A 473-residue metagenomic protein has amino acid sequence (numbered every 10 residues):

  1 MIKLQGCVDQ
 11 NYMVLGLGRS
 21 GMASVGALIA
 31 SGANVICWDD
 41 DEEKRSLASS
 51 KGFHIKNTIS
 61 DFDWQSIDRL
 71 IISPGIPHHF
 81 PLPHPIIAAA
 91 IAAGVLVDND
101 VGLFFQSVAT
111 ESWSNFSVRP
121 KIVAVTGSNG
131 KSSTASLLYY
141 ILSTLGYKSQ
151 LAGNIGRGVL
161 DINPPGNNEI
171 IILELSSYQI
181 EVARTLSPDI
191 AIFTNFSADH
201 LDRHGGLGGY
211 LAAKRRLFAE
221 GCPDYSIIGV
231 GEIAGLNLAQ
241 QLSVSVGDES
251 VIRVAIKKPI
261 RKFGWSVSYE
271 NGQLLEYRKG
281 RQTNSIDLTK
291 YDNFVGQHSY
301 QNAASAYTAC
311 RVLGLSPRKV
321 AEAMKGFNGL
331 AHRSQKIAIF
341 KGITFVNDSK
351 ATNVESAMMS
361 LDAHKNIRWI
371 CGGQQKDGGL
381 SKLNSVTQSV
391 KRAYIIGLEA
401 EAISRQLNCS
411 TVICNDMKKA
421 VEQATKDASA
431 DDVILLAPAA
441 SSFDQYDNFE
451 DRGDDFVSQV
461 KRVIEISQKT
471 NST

Functional and structural regions predicted by a protein language model:
K3-N11, G21-S31, S285-V390: Nucleotide phosphate-binding/pyrophosphate-handling subdomain across enzymes that bind or process nucleotide phosphates
N11, S49, F62-Q65, P74 (+6 more regions): Phosphate-binding loop of NTP-binding sites
L17-G18: Glycine-rich Rossmann-fold phosphate-binding loop(s) that bind the pyrophosphate of adenine dinucleotide cofactors
L28, L70, V125, N154 (+11 more regions): Residue-level signal for inorganic ion chemistry
A33-L47: NAD(P)-binding Rossmann-fold cofactor-contacting core
I36, Q150, R368, Y394 (+1 more regions): Conserved beta-strand positions in the Rossmann-like core of class I SAM-dependent methyltransferases
D39, N57-I59, D98-L103, Q150 (+4 more regions): Beta-strand->loop->alpha-helix junctions that form or flank phosphate-binding loops in nucleotide-handling enzymes
L380-D432, N471-T473: C-terminal helical cap/extension that packs against the catalytic core of soluble nucleotide-cofactor enzymes
